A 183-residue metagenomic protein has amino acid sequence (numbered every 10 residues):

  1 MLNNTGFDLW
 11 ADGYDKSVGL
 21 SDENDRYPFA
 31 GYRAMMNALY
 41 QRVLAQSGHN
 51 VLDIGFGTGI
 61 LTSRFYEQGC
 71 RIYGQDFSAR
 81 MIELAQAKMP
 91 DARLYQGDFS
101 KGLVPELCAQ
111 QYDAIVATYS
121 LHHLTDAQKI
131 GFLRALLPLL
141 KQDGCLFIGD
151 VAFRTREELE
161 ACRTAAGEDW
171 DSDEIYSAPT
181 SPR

Functional and structural regions predicted by a protein language model:
M1-A45: Conserved class I S-adenosyl-L-methionine
G48: Phosphate-coordination loops involved in phosphoryl transfer and adenosine-cofactor binding
L52, T58-G102: Class I SAM-dependent methyltransferase SAM/SAH-binding core
K101-A109: Short conserved loop adjoining the S-adenosyl-L-methionine
V116: A conserved beta-strand element that flanks and buttresses the S-adenosyl-L-methionine
Y119-S120: Short catalytic micro-motifs in class I SAM-dependent methyltransferases
I130-Q142: A short glycine-rich, Lys/Arg-flanked "PGG" loop and its adjoining helix->strand segment in the class I
I148-R183: C-terminal alpha-helical "lid/dimerization" subdomain adjacent to the S-adenosyl-L-methionine
